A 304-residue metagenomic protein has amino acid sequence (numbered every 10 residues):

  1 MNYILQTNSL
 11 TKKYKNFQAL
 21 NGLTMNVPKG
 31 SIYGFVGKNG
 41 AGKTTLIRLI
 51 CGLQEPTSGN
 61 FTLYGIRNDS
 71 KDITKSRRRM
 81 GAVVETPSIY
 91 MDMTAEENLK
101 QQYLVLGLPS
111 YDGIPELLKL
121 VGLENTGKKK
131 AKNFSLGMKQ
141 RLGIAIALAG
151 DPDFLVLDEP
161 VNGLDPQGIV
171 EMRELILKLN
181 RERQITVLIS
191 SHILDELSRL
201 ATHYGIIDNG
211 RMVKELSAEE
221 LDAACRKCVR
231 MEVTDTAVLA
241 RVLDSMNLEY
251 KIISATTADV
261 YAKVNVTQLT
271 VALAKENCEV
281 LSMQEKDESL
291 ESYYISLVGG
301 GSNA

Functional and structural regions predicted by a protein language model:
C51: Helix-to-loop junction immediately C-terminal to a conserved catalytic motif
G59-D69, K75-S76: Conserved ABC transporter NBD signature motif
K100, P109-T126: Conserved ABC ATPase "signature" region
L155-E159: Catalytic Walker B motif of ABC-type/P-loop ATPase nucleotide-binding domains
R173-Y261: ABC transporter nucleotide-binding domain
K227-L297, A304: Short, charged/small-residue-rich alpha-helical element at the C-terminal edge of ABC transporter nucleotide-binding
